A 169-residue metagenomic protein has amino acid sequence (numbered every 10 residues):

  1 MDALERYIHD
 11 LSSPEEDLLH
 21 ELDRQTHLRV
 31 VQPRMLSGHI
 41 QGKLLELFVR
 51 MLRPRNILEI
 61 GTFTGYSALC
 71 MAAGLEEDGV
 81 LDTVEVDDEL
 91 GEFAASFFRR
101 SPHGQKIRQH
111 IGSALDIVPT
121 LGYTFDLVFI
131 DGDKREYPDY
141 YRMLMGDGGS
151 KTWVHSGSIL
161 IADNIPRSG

Functional and structural regions predicted by a protein language model:
M1-L19, R24, L28-V31: N-terminal auxiliary segments of SAM/dcSAM-dependent transferases
H39-G169: S-adenosylmethionine/decaboxylated-SAM
